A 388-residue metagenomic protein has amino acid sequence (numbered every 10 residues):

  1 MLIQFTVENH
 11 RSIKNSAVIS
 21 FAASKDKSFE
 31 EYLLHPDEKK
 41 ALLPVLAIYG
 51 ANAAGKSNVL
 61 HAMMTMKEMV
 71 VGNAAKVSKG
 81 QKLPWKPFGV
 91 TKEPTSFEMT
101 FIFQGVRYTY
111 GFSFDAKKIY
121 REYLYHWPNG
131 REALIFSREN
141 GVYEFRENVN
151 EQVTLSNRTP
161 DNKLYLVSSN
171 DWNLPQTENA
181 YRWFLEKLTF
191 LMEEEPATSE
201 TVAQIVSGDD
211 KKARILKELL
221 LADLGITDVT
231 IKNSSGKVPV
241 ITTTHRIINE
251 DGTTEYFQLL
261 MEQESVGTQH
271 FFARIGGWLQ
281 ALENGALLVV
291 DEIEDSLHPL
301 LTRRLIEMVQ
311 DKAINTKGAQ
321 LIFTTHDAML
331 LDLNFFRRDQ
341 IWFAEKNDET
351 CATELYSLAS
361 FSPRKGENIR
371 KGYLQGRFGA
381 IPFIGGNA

Functional and structural regions predicted by a protein language model:
M1-Q4, S235, T243-H245, R303-A388: C-terminal lobe/lid and adjacent interdomain/linker elements of RecA-like ASCE P-loop ATPase modules
M1-T65: Pre-Walker A-like glycine/lysine-rich segment at the N-terminus of P-loop NTPase domains
V7, F97-I102, T243-H245: Short beta-strand segments that buttress and anchor functional surface loops
K14-S16, R107-T109, R131-A133, T254-Q258 (+1 more regions): Short, mixed charged/polar active-site loops that provide acid/base catalysis or chelate metal/phosphate cofactors
L34-A47, A51, L60-I119: Conserved P-loop NTP-binding catalytic core
V45-Y49, S234-L279, E283-L300: Conserved ABC ATPase signature
T91-K92, F103-G105, L279-L282, D311-K317 (+1 more regions): Conserved catalytic network of the ASCE P-loop NTPase/AAA+ motor domain
T109-S235: Electropositive, glycine-dotted interaction segments that contact anionic polymers or phosphate-rich ligands
